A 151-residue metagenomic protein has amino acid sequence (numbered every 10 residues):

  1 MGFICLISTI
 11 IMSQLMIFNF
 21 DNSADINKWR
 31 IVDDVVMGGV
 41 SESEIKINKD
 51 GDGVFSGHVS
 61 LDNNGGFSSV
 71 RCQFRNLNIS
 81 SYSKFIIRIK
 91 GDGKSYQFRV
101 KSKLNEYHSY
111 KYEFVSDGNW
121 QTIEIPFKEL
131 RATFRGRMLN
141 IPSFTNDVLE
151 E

Functional and structural regions predicted by a protein language model:
M1-M16: Bacterial Sec-dependent N-terminal signal peptides
M12-E151: Beta-rich carbohydrate-recognition modules and glycan-binding surfaces
